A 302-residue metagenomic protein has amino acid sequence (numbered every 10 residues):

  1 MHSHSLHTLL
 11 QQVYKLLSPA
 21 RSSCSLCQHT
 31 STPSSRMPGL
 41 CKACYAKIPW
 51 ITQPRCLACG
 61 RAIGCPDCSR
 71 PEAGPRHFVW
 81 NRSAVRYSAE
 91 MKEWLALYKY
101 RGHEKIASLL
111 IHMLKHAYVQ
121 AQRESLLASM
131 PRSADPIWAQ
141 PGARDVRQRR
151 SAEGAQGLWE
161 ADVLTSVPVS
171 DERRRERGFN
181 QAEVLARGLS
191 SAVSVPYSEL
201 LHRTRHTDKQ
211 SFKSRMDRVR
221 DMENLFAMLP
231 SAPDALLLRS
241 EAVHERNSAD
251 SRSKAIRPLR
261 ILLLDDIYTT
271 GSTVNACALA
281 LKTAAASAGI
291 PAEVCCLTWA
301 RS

Functional and structural regions predicted by a protein language model:
M1-S302: Glycine-rich phosphate/pyrophosphate-handling loop used in enzymes and phosphotransfer proteins
